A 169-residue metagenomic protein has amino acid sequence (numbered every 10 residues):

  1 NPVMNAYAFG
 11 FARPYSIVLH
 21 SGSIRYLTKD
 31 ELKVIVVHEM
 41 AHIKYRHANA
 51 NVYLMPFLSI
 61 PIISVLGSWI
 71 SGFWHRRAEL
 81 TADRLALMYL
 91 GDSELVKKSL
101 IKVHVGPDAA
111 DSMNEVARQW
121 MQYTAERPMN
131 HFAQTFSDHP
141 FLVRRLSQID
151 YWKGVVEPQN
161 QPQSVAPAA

Functional and structural regions predicted by a protein language model:
N1-S16, L66-G67, L87-A169: Active-site-proximal gating segments in proteases and membrane effectors
N1-V36, M40, K44-Y45: Peri-catalytic and regulatory segments of divalent metal-dependent proteins
S21, S71, Q134: Generic anion/oxyanion-binding catalytic loop in active/binding sites
K33, H75-V96: An active-site-proximal "capping" alpha-helix that borders the catalytic cofactor pocket
M40-P56: Catalytic Zn2+-binding segment of zinc metalloproteases
V52-W69: Hydrophobic, aromatic-rich membrane-embedded alpha-helical segments
